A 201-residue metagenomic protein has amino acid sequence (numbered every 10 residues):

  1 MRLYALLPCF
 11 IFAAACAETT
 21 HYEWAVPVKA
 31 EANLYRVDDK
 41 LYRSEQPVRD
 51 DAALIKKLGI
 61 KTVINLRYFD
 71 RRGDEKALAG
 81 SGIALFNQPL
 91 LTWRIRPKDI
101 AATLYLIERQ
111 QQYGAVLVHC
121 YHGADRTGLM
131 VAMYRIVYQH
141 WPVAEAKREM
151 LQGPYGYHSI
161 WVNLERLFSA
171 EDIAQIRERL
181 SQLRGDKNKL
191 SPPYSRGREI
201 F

Functional and structural regions predicted by a protein language model:
Y4-A13: Bacterial N-terminal signal peptides
C16-V116, L129-F201: Cys-dependent protein tyrosine phosphatase-like superfamily
C120: Short cysteine clusters
R126: Conserved lysine of the Walker
